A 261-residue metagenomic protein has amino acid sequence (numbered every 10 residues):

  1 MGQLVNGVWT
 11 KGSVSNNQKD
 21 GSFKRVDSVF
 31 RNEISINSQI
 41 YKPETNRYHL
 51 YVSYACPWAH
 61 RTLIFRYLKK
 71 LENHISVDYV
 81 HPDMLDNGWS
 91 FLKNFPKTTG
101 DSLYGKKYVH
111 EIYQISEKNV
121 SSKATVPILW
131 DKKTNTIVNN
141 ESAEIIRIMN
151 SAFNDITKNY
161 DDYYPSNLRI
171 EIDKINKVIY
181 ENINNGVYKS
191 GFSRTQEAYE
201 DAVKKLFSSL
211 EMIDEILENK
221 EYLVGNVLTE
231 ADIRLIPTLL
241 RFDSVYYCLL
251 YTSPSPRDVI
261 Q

Functional and structural regions predicted by a protein language model:
M1-N219, L223: GST-like domain detector, emphasizing the conserved glutathione-binding G-site in the N-terminal thioredoxin-like
V52, T229, T252: Active-site-adjacent beta-strand anchor residues
T125-P127, P237, P254-P256: Proline-centered helix-kink/hinge sites
E200, Y247-S253: Acidic, serine/threonine/proline-rich low-complexity intrinsically disordered regions
L223-L249: GST superfamily/GST-like fold recognition
Y251-Q261: Single conserved hydrophobic/aromatic residue that forms the stacking wall/gate of nucleotide- or nucleobase-binding
